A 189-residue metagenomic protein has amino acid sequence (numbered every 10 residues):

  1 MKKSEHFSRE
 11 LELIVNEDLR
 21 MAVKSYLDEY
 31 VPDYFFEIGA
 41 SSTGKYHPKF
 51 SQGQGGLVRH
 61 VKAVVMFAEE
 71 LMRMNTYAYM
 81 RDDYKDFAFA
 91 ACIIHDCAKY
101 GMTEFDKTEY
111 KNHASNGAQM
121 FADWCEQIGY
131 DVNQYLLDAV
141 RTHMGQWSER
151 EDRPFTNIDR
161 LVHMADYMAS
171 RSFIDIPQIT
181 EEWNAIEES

Functional and structural regions predicted by a protein language model:
M1-F105: Acidic/His-rich, divalent-metal-binding segments that scaffold phosphate/diphosphate chemistry
H60, H95, H113-A114, H143-M144: Histidine-centered active-site/metal-ligand motif
V64-A68, Y110-Q127: An active-site-proximal "capping" alpha-helix that borders the catalytic cofactor pocket
A68, M72-N75, G101, F121 (+3 more regions): Short, well-ordered alpha-helical segments in soluble proteins
Y79, A88, I128-I186: Histidine/acidic-rich helix-loop-helix segments that form or flank divalent-metal centers in metalloenzyme catalytic
E104-E109, R153: Metal-dependent catalytic cores of enzymes that make or break cyclic nucleotides and related phosphoester linkages
